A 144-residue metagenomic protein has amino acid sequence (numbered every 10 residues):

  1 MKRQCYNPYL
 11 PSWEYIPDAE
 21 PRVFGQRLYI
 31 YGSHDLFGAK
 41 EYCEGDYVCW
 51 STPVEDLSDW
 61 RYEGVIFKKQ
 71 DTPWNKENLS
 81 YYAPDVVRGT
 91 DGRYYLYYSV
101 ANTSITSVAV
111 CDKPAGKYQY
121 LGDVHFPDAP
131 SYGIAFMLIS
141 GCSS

Functional and structural regions predicted by a protein language model:
M1-S144: Carbohydrate-active catalytic/glycan-binding domains of CAZyme proteins, especially the secreted or lumenal ectodomains
